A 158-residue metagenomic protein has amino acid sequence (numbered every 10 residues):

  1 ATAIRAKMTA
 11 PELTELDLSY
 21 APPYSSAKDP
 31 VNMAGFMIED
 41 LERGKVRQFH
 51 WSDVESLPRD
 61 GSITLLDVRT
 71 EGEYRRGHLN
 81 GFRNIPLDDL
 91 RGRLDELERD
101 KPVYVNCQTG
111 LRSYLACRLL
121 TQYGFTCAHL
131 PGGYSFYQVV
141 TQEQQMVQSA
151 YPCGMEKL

Functional and structural regions predicted by a protein language model:
A1-L13: C-terminal catalytic lobe of FAD-dependent flavoproteins
P11-P22, S26-S52, R59-I63, E71-Y104 (+1 more regions): Rhodanese-like catalytic fold shared by cysteine-dependent sulfurtransferases and DSP/PTP-type phosphatases
